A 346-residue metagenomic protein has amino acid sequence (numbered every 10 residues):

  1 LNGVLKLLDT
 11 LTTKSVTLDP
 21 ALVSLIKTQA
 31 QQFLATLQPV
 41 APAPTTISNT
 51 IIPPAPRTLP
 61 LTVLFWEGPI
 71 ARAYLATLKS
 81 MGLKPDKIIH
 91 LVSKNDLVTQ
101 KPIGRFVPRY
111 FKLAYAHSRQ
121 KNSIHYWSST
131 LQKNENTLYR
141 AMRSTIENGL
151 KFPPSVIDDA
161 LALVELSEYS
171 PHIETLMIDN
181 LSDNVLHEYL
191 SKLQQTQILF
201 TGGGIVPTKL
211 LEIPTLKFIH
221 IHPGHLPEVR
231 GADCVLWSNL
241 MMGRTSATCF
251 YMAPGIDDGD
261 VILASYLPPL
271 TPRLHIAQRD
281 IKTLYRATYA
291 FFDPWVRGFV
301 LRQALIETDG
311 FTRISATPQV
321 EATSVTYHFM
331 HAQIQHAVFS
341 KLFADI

Functional and structural regions predicted by a protein language model:
L5-T12: TPR/TPR-like (Sel1-like) alpha-helical repeat modules
D9, D19-I346: One-carbon transfer enzymes
